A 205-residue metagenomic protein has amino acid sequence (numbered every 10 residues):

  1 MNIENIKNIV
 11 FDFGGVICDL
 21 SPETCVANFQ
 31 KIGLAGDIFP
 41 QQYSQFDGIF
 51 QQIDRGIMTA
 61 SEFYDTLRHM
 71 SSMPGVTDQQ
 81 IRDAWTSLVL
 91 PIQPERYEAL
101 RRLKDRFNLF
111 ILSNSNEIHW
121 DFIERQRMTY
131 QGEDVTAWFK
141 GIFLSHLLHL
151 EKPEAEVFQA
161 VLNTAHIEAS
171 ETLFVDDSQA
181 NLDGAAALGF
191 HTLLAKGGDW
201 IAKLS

Functional and structural regions predicted by a protein language model:
M1-K7, N116-E117, F122-S205: Asp-based, Mg2+/Mn2+-dependent phosphohydrolase catalytic module
I3-P94, D105, N116: N-terminal helical cap/lid subdomain that shapes the substrate entry/recognition surface in HAD-like hydrolases
D12-G15, G56, L103, I111 (+2 more regions): Generic structural signal for small/hydrophobic residues in well-ordered secondary structure, especially within
V26, Y97-R101, I111, L182: Short amphipathic alpha-helical segments and helix-helix/interface helices
P94-E98, E156: Short, conserved clusters of charged catalytic residues that mark active-site and nucleotide-handling motifs
R106-N108, F190: A generic structural motif
N108-L112, N116-I118: Structured, non-catalytic alpha/beta "coupling" segments that mediate domain-domain communication and provide generic
